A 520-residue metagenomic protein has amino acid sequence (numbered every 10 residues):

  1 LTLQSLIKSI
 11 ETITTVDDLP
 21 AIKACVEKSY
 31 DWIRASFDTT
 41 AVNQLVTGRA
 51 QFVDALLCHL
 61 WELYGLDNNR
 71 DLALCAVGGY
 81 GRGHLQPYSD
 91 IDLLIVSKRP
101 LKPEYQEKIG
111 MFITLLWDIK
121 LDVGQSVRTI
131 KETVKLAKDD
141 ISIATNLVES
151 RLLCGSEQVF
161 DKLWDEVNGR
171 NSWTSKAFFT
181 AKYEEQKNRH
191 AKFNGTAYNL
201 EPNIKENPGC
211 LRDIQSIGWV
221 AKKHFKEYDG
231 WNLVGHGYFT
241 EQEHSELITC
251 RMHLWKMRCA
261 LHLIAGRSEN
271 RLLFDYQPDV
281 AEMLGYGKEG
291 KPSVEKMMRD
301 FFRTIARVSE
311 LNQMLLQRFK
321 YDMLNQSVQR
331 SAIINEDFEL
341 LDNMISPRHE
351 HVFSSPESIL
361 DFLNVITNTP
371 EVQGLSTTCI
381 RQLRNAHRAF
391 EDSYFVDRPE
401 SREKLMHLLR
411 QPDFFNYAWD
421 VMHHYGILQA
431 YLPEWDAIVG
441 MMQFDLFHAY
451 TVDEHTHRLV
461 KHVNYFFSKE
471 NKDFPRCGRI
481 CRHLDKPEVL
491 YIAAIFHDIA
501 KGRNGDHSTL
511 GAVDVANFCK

Functional and structural regions predicted by a protein language model:
L1-R70, Y88, G195: N-terminal regions immediately upstream of nucleotidyltransferase
S9, S172-M323, Q373, K486: Conserved nucleotidyltransferase catalytic core and NTase-mimicking acidic/glycine-rich helix/loop elements in nucleic
S36-R49, T196-E206, I345-R348, R402-H407 (+2 more regions): Active-site flanking loop/helix segments enriched in acidic
N43, A50-Q51, A55-C58, Y64 (+2 more regions): Conserved catalytic core of two-metal-ion nucleotidyltransferases
Q51-C75, V220-G235, Q242, F447-L490 (+3 more regions): Alpha-helical phosphate/pyrophosphate-handling elements in metalloenzyme active cores
C75, G81-L85, S89-I91, A332-S346 (+3 more regions): Active-site-adjacent "gating/activation" loops or surface patches in catalytic cores
G83-K108, G235, L247-K256, L263-G266 (+4 more regions): Divalent metal-dependent catalytic cores for phosphoryl transfer on phosphate-bearing substrates
F319-L432, M441: A cross-family structural signal marking well-folded subdomains
